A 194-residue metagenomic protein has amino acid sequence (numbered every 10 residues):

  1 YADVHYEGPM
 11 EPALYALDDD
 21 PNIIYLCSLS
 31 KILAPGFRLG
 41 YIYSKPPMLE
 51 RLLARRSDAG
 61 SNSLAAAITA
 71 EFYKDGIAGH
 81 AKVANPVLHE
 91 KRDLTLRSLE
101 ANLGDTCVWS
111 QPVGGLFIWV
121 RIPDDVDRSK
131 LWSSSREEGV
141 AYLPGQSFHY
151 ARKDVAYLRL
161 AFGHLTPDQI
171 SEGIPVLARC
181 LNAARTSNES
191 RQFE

Functional and structural regions predicted by a protein language model:
Y1-A13: Conserved PLP phosphate-binding loop immediately N-terminal to the Schiff-base lysine helix in PLP-dependent enzymes
D19-P86: Conserved core segment of the aminotransferase class I/II
K45-P46, K74, R121-P123, G163-L165: Residue-level recognition of strand-loop junctions within catalytic nucleotide-signaling folds
K82-L94, E172, V176: A non-catalytic, amphipathic alpha-helix used as a structural packing/dimerization or gating element in enzyme scaffolds
H89-L96, C107-R121: Conserved glycine-rich beta-strand-loop-beta hairpin in the small C-terminal domain of fold type I
V126-L131, D168-E172: Short, conserved charged micro-motifs
E137, R152-E194: PLP-dependent enzyme catalytic core of the Aspartate aminotransferase-like
